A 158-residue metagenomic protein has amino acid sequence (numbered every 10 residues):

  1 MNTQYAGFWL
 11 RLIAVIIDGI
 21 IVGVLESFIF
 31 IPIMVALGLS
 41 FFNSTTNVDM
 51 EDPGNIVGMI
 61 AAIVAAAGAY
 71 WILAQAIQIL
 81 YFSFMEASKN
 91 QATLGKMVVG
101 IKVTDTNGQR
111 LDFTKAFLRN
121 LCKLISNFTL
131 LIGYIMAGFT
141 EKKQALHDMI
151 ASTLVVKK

Functional and structural regions predicted by a protein language model:
N2, E26-Q75: Membrane-helix interface segments in multi-pass membrane proteins
N2-A6, L10-I13, G19, Y81-K96 (+2 more regions): Juxtamembrane cytosolic face of transmembrane helices
V22, E26, F30, A74-F82 (+1 more regions): Alpha-helical transmembrane segments of multipass membrane proteins
A67-K89: Transmembrane alpha-helical segments in integral membrane proteins
G100-V103: FKBP-type peptidyl-prolyl cis-trans isomerase
D105-N107: Short, acidic, Ser/Thr-enriched surface-loop or helix-capping motifs
